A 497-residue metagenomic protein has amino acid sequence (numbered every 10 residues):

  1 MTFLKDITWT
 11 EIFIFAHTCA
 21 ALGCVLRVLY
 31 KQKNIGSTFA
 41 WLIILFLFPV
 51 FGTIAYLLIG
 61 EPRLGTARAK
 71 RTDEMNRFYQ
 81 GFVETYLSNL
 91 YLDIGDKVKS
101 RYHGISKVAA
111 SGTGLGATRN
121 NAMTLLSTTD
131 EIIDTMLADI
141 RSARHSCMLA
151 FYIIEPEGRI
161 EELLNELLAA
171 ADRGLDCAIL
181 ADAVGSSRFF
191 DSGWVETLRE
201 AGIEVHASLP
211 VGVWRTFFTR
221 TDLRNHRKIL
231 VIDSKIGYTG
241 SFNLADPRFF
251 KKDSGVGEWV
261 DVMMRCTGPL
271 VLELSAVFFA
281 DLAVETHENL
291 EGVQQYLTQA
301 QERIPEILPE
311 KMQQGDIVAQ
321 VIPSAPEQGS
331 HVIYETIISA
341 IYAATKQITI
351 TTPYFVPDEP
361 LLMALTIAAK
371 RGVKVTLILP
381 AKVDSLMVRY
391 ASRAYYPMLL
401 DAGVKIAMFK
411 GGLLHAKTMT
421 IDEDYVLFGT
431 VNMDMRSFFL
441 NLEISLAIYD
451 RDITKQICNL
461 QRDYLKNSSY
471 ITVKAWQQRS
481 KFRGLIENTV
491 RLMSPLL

Functional and structural regions predicted by a protein language model:
M1-E335, S339, A343, I367 (+7 more regions): N-terminal localization/anchoring segments of enzymes in phospholipid and broader phosphate metabolism
A344-K346, Y354-T376, P380, S385: Helical hairpin unit composed of two closely spaced alpha helices linked by a short loop
A391, G403: CN hydrolase (nitrilase-like) catalytic-core segments centered on the catalytic cysteine and neighboring Lys/Glu
I406-K410: Active-site donor-binding acidic/aromatic loop of nucleotide-activated sugar and phosphosugar transferases involved
K417: Catalytic-core elements of nucleic-acid end-processing and repair enzymes
